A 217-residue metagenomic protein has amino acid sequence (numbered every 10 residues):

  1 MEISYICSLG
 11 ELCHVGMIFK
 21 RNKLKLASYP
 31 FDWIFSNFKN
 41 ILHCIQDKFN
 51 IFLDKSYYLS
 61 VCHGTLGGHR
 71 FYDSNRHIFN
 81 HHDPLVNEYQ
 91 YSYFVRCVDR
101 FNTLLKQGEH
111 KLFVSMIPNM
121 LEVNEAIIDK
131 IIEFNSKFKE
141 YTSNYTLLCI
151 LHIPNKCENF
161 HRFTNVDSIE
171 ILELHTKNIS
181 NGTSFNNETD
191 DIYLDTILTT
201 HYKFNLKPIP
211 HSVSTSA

Functional and structural regions predicted by a protein language model:
M1-A217: Extracellular glycan-modifying ectodomains
